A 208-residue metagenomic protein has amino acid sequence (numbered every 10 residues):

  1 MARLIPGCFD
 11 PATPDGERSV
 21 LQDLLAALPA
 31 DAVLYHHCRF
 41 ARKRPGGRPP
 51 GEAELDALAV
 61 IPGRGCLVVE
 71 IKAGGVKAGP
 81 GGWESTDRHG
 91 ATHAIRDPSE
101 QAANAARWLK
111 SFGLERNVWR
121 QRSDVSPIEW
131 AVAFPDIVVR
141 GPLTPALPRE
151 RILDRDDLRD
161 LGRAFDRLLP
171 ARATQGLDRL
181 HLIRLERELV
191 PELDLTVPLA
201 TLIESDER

Functional and structural regions predicted by a protein language model:
M1-R208: Intrinsically disordered, low-complexity Ser/Thr/Pro/Gly-rich regulatory segments
